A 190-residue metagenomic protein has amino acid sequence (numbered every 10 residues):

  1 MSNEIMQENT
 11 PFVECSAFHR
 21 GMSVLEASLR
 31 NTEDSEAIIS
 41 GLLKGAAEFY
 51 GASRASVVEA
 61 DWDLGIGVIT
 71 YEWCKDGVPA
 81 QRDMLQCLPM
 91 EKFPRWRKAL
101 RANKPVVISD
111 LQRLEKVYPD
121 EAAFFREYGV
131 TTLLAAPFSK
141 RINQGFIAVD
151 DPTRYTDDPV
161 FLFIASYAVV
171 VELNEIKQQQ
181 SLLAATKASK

Functional and structural regions predicted by a protein language model:
M1-A37, E48-F49, E175-K190: Signal-transmission linkers at sensory-effector interfaces
S2-F12, E115-K116, G145-S181: Regulatory loop-to-helix N-cap segments in sensory/regulatory domains that couple ligand/signal detection
S28-T70, Q81, I176: Helix-loop-beta substructure at the N-terminus of cytosolic sensory domains that couple signal/ligand detection
A52, P94, D120, L133: Short coil/loop residues immediately preceding or within conserved phosphate-binding loops of NTP-utilizing enzyme
E72-D76, R95-R97, L134, F146 (+2 more regions): Tryptophan-centric aromatic hotspots in well-structured domains and transmembrane helices
V78-K116, R126: Regulatory sensory and allosteric helical modules in signal-transduction proteins and certain transcription factors
T131-S139: A short, aliphatic-rich beta-strand micro-motif
